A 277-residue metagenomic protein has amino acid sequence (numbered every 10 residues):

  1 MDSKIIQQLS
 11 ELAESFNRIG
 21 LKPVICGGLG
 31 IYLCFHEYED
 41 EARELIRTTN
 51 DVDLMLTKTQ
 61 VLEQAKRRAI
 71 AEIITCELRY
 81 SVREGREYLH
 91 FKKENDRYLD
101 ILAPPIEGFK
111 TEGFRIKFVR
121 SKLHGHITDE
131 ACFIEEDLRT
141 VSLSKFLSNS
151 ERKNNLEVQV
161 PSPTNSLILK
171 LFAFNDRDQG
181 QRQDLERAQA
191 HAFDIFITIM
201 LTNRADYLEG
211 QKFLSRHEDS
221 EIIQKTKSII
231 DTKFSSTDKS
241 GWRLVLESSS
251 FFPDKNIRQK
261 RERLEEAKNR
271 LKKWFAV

Functional and structural regions predicted by a protein language model:
M1-V277: Compositionally biased terminal segments of proteins
